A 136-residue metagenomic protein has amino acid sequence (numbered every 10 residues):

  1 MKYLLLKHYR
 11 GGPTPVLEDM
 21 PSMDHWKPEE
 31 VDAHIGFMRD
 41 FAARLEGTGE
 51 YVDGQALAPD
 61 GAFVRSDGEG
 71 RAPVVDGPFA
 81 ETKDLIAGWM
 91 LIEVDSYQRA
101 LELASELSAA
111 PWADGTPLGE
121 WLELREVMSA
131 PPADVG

Functional and structural regions predicted by a protein language model:
M1-G136: Conserved, structured core segments of small domains
